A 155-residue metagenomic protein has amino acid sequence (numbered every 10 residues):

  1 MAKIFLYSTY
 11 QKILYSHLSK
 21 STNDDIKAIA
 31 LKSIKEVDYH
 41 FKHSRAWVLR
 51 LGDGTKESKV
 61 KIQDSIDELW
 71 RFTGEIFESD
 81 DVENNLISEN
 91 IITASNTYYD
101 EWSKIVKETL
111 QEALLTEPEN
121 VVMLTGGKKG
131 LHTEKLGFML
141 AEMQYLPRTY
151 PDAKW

Functional and structural regions predicted by a protein language model:
M1-S21, F72-F77: Alpha-helical bundle segments that constitute or directly flank the non-heme di-iron/ferroxidase center
K3-Y7, I29, E36, Y98 (+1 more regions): Short, contiguous, pocket-lining structural segments that sit at or immediately flank catalytic/ligand-binding sites
F5, L14-L18, D25, K42 (+5 more regions): Domain-scale activation on soluble regions of proteins
D25-S88: A contiguous pocket-lining binding segment that forms or flanks enzyme active sites
V60-W155: Extended, helix-rich structural scaffolds rather than catalytic motifs
